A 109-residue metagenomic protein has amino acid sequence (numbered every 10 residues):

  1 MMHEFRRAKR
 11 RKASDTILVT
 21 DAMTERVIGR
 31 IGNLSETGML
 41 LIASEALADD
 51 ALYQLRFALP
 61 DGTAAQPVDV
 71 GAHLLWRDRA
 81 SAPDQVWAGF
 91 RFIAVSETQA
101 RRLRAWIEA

Functional and structural regions predicted by a protein language model:
M1-L34, A105-A109: N-terminal helix initiation/capping motif
A8, I42-A48: Short, surface-exposed secondary-structure edge patches
A13, S81-A109: C-terminal output/interaction extensions
D15-T20, A51-V68: Short conserved beta-strand and strand-loop elements enriched in small hydrophobics with frequent Asp/Gly
A22, E36, R77-A82: Short, conserved beta-turn/loop elements at beta-strand boundaries and strand-helix junctions
G29-R30, V68-D78: Short beta-strand-centered aromatic/proline hotspots
M39, V70, Q85-G89: Short aromatic-glycine-enriched beta-strand elements
M39-A43, Q54-F57: Short, well-ordered beta-strand segments in soluble/periplasmic domains
